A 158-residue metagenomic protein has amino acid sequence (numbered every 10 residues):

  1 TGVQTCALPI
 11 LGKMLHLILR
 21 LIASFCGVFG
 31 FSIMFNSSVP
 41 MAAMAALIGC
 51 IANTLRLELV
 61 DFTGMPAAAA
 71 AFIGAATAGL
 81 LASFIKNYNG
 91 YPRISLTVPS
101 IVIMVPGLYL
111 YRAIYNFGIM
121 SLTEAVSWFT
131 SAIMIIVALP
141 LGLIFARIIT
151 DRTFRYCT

Functional and structural regions predicted by a protein language model:
T1, L21-G30, A46-N53, A75-L81 (+1 more regions): Pore- and pathway-forming membrane helices of multi-pass small-molecule/ion transporters and channels
G2-L8: Short, small-residue-biased leader/transition segments that mark boundaries at the very start of proteins
G12-A23, G64-T77, A132-M134: Structural signature of hydrophobic alpha-helical transmembrane segments
F25-V39, N53-M65, L122: Short juxtamembrane and helix-loop transition motifs at transmembrane-helix boundaries in membrane proteins
C26-S37, L81-P92, R147-Y156: C-terminal ends of transmembrane helices
V39-A45, A67-A71: Short, aromatic-rich membrane-interface segments at the entry and exit of alpha-helical transmembrane domains
F62-G74, Y88-P99, Y115-A125, I149-T150: A cytosolic-side transmembrane-helix exit/cap motif
G118-I144: Structural signal for the N-terminal portions of transmembrane helices and their immediately preceding loop/interface
